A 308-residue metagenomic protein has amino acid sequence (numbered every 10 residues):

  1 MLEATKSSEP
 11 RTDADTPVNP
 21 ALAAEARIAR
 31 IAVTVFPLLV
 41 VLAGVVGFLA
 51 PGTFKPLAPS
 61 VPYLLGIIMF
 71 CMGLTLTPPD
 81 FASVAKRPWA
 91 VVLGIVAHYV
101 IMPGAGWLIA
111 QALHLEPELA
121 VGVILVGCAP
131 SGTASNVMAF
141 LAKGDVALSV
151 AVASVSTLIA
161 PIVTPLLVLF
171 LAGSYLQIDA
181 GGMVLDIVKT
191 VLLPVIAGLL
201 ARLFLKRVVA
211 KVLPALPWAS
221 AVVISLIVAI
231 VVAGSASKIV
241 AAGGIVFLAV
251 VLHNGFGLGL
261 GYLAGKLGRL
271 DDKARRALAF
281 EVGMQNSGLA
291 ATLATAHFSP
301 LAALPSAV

Functional and structural regions predicted by a protein language model:
M1-V308: Alpha-helical transmembrane segments of multi-pass small-molecule/ion transporters
